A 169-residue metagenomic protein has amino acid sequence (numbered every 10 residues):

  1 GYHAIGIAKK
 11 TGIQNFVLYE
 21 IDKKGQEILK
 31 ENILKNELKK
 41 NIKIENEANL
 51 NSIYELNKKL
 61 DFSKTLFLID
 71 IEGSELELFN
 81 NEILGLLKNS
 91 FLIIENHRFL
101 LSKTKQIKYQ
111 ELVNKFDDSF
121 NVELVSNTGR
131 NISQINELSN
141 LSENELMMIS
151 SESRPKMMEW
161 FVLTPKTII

Functional and structural regions predicted by a protein language model:
G1, K23-K24, E72-S74, H97-F99 (+2 more regions): Short, solvent-exposed loop/turn segments at secondary-structure junctions
G1-N51: SAM cofactor-binding core of SAM-dependent methyltransferases, primarily the Rossmann-like beta-alpha-beta module
K9-K10, E31-L34, N81-G85, I107-Y109: Short, glycine/charged-enriched secondary-structure capping and boundary segments
K24-E27, K35-E37, G73, Q106-F116 (+1 more regions): Class I S-adenosyl-L-methionine-dependent methyltransferase catalytic core
K43-I107: Active-site segment flanking the S-adenosylmethionine/decSAM binding pocket in AdoMet-dependent transferases
R98-I169: Rossmann-like AdoMet/SAM-dependent catalytic core
